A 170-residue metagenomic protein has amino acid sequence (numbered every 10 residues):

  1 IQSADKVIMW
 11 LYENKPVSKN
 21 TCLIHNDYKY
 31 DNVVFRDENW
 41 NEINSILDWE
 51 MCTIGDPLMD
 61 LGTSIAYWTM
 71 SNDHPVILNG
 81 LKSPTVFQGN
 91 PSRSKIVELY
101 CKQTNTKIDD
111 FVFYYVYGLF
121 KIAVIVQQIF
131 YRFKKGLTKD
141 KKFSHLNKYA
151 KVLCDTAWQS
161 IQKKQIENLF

Functional and structural regions predicted by a protein language model:
I1-C22, M51-G55, L137-A150: A cross-family kinase active-site recognition segment
I1-N26, Y30, R36-N41, E98-K102: An alpha-helical support segment within catalytic cores of ATP-dependent transferases
C22, V34-N44, N105, I161-F170: Conserved NTP-binding catalytic cores of kinases and kinase-like/nucleotidyltransferase enzymes across multiple kinase
L23-K29, S45-L47, Y115, K121-V124: Short beta-strand segments
V34-P75: Catalytic activation segment of kinase domains across protein kinase-like and atypical kinase folds
M59-T104, G118-K135: Active-site activation/catalytic loop segments of kinase-like enzymes and analogous catalytic loops in related
K107-G118: All-alpha amphipathic helical-bundle segments outside canonical DNA-binding/catalytic cores that form hydrophobic
V124, Q128-F170: Regulatory N- and C-terminal appendages and interdomain linkers associated with kinase/kinase-like NTP transferase
